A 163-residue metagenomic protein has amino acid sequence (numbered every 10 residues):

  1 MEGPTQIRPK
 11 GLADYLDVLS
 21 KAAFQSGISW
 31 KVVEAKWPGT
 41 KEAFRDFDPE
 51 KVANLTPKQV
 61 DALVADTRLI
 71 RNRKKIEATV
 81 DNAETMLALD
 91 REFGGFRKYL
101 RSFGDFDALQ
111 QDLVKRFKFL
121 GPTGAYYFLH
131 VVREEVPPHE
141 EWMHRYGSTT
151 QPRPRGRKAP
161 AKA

Functional and structural regions predicted by a protein language model:
M1-A163: HhH-family (HhH-GPD) DNA N-glycosylase catalytic core used in base-excision repair
